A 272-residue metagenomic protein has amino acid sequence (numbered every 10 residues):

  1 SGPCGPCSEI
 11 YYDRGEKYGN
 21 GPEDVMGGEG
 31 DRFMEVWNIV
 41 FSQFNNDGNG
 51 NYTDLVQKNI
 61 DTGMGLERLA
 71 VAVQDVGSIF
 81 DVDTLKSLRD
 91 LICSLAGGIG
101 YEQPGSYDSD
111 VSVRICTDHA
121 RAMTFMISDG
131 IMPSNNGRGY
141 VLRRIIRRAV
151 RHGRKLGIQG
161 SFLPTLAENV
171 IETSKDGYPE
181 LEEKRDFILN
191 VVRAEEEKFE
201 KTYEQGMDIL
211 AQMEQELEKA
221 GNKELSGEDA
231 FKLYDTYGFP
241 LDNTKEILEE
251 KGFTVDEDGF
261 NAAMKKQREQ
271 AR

Functional and structural regions predicted by a protein language model:
S1-R272: A glycine- and charged-residue-rich anion-binding loop/surface
